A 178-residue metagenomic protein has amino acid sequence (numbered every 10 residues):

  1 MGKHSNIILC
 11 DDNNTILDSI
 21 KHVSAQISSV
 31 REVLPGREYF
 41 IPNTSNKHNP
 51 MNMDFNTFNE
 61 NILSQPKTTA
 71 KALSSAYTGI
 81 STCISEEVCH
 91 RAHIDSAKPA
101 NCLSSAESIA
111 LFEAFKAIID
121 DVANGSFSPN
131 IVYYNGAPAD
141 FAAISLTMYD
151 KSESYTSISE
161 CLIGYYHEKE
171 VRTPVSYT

Functional and structural regions predicted by a protein language model:
M1-Y177: Extended, highly charged segments
